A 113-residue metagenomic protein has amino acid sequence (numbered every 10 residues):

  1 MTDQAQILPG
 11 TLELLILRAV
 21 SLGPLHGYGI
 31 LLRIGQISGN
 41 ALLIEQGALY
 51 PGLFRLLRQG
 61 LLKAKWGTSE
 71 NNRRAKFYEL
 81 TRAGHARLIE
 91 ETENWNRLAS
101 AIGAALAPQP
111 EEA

Functional and structural regions predicted by a protein language model:
T2-Q6, W66-G67: Short beta-strand/turn micro-motifs at beta-sheet edges
A5, Q46, R74-F77, T92 (+1 more regions): Short, structured helix-loop boundary elements
A5-A48: N-terminal helix-turn-helix DNA-binding core of bacterial DNA-binding proteins
L49-L56: Basic amphipathic alpha-helical segments that dock to polyanions
L57-R74, E79: Beta-hairpin "wing" of winged helix-turn-helix
L80-G84: Accessory beta->alpha helical hairpin/"wing" motif in late/C-terminal subdomains of nucleic-acid enzymes
A86-A113: Amphipathic alpha-helical dimerization/coiled-coil segments that flank or bridge DNA-binding/regulatory modules
